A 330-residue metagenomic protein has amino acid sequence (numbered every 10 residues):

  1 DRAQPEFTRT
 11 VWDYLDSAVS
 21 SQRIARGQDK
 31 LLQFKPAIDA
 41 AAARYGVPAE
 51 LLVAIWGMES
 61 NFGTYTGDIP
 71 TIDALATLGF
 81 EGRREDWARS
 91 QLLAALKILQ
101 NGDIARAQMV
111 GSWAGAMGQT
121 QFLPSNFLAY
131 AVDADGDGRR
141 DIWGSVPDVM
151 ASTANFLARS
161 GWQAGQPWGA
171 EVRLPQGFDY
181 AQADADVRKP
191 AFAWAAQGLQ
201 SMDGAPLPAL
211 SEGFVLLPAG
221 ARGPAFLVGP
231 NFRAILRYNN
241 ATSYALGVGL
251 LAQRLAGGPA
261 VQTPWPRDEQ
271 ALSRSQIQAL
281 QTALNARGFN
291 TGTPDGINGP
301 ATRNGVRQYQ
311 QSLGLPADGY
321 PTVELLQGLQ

Functional and structural regions predicted by a protein language model:
D1-P208, P224-F226, A234-A252, A256-R274 (+3 more regions): Catalytic glycan-binding domains that act on GlcNAc-containing polysaccharides
S211-E212: Intrinsically disordered, low-complexity Ser/Thr/Pro/Gly-rich interaction regions that scaffold/cooperate
A221: Phosphate-handling catalytic interfaces
L272-I277, N285-L329: Short acidic, glycine/serine/threonine-rich helix-capping segments at coil-helix boundaries
